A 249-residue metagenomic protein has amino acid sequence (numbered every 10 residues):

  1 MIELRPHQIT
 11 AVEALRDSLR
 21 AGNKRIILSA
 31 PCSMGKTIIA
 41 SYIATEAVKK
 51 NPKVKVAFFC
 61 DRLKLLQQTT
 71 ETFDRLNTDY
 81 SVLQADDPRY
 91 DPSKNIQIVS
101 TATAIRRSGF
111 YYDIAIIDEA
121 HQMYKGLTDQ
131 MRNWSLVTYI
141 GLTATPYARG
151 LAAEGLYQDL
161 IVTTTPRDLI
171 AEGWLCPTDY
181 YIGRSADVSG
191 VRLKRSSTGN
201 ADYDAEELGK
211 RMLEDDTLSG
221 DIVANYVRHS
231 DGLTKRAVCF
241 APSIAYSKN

Functional and structural regions predicted by a protein language model:
M1-S29: Conserved pre-motif I regulatory segment
G22-I43, R236, F240: Walker A/P-loop
T37-I39, A47, P52-R75, S243-S247: Conserved Walker A/P-loop ATP-binding site and its immediately adjacent core in helicase/helicase-like ATPase domains
K55, S93-I96, Y111-I114, S135-I140: Loop/turn-to-beta-strand initiation segments
F73-S108: Inter-Walker segment of RecA-like/P-loop motor cores
I96-Q130: Conserved RecA-like ASCE ATPase "motif II neighborhood" in helicase/translocase motors
H121-Y181: Post-DEXD/H (motif II) to motif III coupling segment of the RecA-like Helicase ATP-binding lobe
L160-A241: Conserved interdomain linker/interface between the two RecA-like ATPase lobes of SF2 helicase motors
